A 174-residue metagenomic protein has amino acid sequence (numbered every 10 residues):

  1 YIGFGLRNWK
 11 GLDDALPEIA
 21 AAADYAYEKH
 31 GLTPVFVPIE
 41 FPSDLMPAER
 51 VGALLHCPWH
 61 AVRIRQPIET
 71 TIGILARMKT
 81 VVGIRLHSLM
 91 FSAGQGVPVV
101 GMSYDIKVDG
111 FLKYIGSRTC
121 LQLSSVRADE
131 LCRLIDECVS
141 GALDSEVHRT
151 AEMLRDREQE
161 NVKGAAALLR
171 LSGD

Functional and structural regions predicted by a protein language model:
Y1-D174: Active-site anion-handling motifs in enzyme catalytic cores
